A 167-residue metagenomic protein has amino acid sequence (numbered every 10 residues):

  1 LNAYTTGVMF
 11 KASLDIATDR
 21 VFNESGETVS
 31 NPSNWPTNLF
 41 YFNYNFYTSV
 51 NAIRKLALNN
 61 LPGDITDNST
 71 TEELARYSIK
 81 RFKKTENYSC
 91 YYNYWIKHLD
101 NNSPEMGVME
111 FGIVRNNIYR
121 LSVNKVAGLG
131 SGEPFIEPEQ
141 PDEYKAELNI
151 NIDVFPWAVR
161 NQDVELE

Functional and structural regions predicted by a protein language model:
L1-E167: Extracytoplasmic cysteine-anchoring/structural motifs
